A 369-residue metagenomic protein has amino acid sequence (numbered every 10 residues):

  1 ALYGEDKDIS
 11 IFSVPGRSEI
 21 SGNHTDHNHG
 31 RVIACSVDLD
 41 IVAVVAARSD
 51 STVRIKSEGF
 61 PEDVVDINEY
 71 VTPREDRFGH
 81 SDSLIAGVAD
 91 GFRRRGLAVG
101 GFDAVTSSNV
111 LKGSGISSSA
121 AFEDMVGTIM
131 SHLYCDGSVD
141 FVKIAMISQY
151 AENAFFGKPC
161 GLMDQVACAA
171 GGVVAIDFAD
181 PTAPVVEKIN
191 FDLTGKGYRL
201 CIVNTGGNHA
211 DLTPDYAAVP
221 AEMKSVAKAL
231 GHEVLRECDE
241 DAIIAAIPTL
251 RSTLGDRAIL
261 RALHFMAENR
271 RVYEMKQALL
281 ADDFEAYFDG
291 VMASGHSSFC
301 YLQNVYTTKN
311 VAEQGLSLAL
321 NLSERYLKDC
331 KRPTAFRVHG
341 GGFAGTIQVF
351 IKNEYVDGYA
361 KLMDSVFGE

Functional and structural regions predicted by a protein language model:
A1-S10, P15-R31, I67-T72, R77-G195 (+2 more regions): Gly/Ser-rich oxyanion-binding loop with an adjacent helix/lid that shapes the negatively charged ligand pocket
L2-R17, V42, A46-F78, A175-R337 (+1 more regions): C-terminal nucleotide
R31-S49, A170: Structural signature of FAD isoalloxazine-binding scaffolds in flavoprotein oxidoreductases
I33-C35, A120, Y216-A217, I351: Short, glycine/charged-enriched secondary-structure capping and boundary segments
S36, S81, A312: Short, conserved glycine- and acidic-residue-centered signature motifs in active-site or ligand-binding loops
D38-D40, G101, L200: Extracellular structured ligand-interaction cores
A344-G345: Active-site pocket scaffolds in enzymes
